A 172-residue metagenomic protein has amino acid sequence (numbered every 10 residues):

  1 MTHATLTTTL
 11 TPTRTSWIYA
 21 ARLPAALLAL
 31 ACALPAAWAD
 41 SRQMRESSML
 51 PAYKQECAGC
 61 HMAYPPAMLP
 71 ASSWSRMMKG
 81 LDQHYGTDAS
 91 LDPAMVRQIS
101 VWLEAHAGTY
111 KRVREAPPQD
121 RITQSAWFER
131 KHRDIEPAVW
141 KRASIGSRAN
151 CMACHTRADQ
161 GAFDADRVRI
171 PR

Functional and structural regions predicted by a protein language model:
A4-A25: Bacterial N-terminal signal peptides that target proteins for export
A21-P35: Bacterial N-terminal signal peptides
A39-V101, A105-R172: Sequence context surrounding c-type heme c attachment/ligation sites in exported
